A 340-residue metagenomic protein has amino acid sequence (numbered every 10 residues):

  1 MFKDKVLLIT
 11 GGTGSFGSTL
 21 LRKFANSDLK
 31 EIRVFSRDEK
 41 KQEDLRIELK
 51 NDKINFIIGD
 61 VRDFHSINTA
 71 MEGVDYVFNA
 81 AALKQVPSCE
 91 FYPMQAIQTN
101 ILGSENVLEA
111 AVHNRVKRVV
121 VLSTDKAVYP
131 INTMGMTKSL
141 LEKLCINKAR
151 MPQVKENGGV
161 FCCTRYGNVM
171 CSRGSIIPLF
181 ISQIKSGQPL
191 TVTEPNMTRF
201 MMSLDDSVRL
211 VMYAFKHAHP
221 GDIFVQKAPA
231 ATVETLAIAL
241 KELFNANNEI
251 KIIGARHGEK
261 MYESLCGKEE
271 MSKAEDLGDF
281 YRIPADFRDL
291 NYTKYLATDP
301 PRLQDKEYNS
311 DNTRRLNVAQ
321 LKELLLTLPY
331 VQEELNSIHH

Functional and structural regions predicted by a protein language model:
K5-S27: N-terminal Rossmann NAD(P)H-binding glycine-rich loop of SDR-like oxidoreductase domains
T10, M71-A80, V121: Rossmann-fold scaffold of SDR-type NAD(P)-dependent oxidoreductases
D28-K41: Conserved glycine-rich Rossmann-like NAD(P)H-binding loop of the short-chain dehydrogenase/reductase
S36, I57-I58, Q98, E194 (+1 more regions): Conserved residues in the N-terminal Rossmann fold of short-chain dehydrogenase/reductase
N55-Y76: Conserved Rossmann-fold cofactor-binding substructure of NAD(P)-dependent oxidoreductases
F56, A96, V119, F161-T164: Hydrophobic/aromatic anchor residues within beta-strands of the central parallel beta-sheet of Rossmann-like
N79, L83-S139, N147: Conserved Rossmann-fold NAD(P)-dependent oxidoreductase catalytic core, especially the SDR/UDP-sugar
H113, K143, N147-H340: Strand-loop microenvironment adjacent to phosphate/nucleotide-handling motifs in alpha/beta enzyme folds
